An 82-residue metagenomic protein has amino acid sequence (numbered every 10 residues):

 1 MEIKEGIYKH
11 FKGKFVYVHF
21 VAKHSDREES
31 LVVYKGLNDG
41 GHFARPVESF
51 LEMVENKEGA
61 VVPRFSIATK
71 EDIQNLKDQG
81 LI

Functional and structural regions predicted by a protein language model:
M1-I82: Mixed-charge, low-complexity intrinsically disordered regions
